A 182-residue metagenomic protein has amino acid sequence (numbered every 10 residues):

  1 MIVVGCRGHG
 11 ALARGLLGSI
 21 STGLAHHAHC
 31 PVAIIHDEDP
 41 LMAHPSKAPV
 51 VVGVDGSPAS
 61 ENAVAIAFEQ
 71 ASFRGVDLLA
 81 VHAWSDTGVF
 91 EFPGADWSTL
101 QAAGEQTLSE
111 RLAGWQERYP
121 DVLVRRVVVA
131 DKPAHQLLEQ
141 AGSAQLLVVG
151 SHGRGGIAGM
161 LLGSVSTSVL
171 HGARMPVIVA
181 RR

Functional and structural regions predicted by a protein language model:
M1-I2, H9, Q116-V149, G155-G156: Structural beta-alpha unit
V3-C6, V32-D37, V179-R181: Short beta-strand elements of ligand-binding domains
V4-G23, P45-K47, L146-G172: Glycine-rich, Arg-bearing micro-motifs that act as flexible, cationic patches
S21-P40: Short, structured interface segments
A28, A144, A173: An anion/phosphate-binding loop that grips the pyrophosphate of nucleotide cofactors and donors
A48-S98, Q116-V127, Q140, L146 (+1 more regions): Small/aliphatic-rich secondary-structure junction motif
W97-E105: A short acidic, glycine-rich active-site loop that binds or catalyzes chemistry on phosphate/adenosine moieties
G172-R182: Short, flexible loop segments at boundaries between secondary-structure elements
